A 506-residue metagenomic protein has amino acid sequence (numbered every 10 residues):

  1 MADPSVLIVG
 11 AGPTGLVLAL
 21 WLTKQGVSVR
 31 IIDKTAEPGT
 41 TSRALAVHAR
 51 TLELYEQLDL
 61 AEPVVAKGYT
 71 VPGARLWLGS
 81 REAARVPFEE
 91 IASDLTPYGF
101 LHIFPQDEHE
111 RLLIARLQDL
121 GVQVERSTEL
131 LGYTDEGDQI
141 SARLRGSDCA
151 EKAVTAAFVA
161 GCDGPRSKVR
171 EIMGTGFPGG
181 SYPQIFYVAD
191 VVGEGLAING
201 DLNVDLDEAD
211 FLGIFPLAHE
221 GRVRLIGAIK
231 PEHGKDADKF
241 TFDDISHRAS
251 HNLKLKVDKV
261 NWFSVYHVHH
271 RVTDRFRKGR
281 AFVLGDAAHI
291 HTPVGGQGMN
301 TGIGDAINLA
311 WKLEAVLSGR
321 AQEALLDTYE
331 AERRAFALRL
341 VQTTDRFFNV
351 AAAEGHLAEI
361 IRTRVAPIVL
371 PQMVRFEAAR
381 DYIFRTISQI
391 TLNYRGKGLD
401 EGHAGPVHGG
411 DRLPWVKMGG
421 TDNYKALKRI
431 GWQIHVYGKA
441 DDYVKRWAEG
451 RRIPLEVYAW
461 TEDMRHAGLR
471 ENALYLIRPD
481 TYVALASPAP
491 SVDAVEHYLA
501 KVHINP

Functional and structural regions predicted by a protein language model:
M1-S5, V9, Q25, K34 (+8 more regions): Helical substrate-recognition/capping region of FAD-dependent monooxygenase/halogenase enzymes
P4, D148-F158: Core beta-strand elements of the Rossmann-like FAD/NAD(P) dinucleotide-binding domain in flavoenzyme oxidoreductases
G15-L16: N-terminal Rossmann-fold NAD(P) dinucleotide-binding loop
T23-R43: Glycine-rich FAD pyrophosphate-binding loop
T40-Q118: Active-site-adjacent segment of FAD-dependent monooxygenases/related oxidoreductases
K67, D236-T301, A321, F336 (+2 more regions): FAD/FMN-dependent oxidoreductases across multiple families
E82, A115, V122, F158 (+1 more regions): Conserved FAD-binding catalytic core of PHBH/FMO-like flavoproteins
R126-I140: A conserved short coil-to-beta-strand element within the FAD-binding core of flavoproteins
